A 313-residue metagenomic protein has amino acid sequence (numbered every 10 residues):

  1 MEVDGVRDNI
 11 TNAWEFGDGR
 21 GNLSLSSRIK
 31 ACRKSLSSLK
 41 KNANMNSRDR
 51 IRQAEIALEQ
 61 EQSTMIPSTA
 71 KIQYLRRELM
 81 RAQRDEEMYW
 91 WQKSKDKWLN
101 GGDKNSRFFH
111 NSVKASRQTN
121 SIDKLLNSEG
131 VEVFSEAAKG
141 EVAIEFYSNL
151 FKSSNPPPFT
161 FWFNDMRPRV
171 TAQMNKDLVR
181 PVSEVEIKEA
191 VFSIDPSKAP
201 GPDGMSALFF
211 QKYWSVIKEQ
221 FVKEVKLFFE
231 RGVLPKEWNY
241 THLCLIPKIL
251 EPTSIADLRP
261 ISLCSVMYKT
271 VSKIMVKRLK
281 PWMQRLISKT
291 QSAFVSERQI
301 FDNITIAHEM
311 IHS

Functional and structural regions predicted by a protein language model:
M1-F134, N175, R180: Arg/Lys-enriched, amphipathic patches
G5, N9-T11, S63, S94-A256 (+3 more regions): Surface-exposed loop/turn segments and immediately adjacent short secondary-structure elements within folded domains
N22-L23, R48, S63-A70, D203-A207 (+2 more regions): Short, surface-exposed loop/turn segments at secondary-structure junctions
R33, K40, A256-I287, F301 (+1 more regions): Conserved pre-motif C helix in the palm subdomain of viral-like polymerases
A43, Q83-E87, L150-S154, Y213 (+5 more regions): A generic secondary-structure signal for well-formed alpha-helical elements
F229-R231, E309-H312: Eukaryotic intrinsically disordered and solvent-exposed regulatory patches
Y240, Q284-Q291: A short alpha-helix capping/helix-loop junction motif
S296-I300: Active-site nucleophile and cofactor-binding loops and adjacent substrate-binding regions of central metabolic enzymes
